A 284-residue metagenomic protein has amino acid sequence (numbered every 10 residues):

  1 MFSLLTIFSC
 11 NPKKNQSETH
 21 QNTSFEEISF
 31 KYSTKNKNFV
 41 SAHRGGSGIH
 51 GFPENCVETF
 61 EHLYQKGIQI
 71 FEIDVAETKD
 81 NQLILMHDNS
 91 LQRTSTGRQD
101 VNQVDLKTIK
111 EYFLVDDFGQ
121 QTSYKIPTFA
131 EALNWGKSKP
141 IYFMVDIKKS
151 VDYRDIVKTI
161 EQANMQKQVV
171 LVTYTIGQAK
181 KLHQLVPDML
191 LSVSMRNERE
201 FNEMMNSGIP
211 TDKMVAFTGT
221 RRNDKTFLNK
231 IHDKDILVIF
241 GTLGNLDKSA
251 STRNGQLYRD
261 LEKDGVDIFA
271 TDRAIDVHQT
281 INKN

Functional and structural regions predicted by a protein language model:
M1-I7: Bacterial N-terminal signal peptides
C10-N284: Phosphate-group recognition and catalysis centered on beta-loop-alpha active-site segments
